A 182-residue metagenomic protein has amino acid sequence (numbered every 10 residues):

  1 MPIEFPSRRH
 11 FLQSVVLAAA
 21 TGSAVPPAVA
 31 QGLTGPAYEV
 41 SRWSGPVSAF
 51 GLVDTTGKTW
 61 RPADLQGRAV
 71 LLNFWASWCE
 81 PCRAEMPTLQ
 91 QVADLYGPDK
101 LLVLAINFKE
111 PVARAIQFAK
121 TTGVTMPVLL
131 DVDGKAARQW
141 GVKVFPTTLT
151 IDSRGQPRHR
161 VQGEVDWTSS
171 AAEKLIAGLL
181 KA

Functional and structural regions predicted by a protein language model:
P2-A19: N-terminal secretory signal peptides and thylakoid transit peptides that target proteins across membranes
Q31-P62: N-terminal "domain-start" segment that seeds a small globular fold
A63-C79: Short active-site neighborhood of thiol/selenol oxidoreductases, capturing the structured segment around
F74-Q91: Conserved redox-active cysteine motifs that mediate thiol-disulfide chemistry, especially di-cysteine Cys-X(1-2)-Cys
M86-A105: Conserved helix-turn-beta segment immediately C-terminal to the redox Cys motif in thioredoxin-like folds
L104, I116-R154: Short, internal strand/loop/helix patches that form the active-site neighborhood or redox-interaction surface
S153-A182: Thiol-/selenol-based redox modules, centered on thioredoxin-like and closely related oxidoreductase domains
